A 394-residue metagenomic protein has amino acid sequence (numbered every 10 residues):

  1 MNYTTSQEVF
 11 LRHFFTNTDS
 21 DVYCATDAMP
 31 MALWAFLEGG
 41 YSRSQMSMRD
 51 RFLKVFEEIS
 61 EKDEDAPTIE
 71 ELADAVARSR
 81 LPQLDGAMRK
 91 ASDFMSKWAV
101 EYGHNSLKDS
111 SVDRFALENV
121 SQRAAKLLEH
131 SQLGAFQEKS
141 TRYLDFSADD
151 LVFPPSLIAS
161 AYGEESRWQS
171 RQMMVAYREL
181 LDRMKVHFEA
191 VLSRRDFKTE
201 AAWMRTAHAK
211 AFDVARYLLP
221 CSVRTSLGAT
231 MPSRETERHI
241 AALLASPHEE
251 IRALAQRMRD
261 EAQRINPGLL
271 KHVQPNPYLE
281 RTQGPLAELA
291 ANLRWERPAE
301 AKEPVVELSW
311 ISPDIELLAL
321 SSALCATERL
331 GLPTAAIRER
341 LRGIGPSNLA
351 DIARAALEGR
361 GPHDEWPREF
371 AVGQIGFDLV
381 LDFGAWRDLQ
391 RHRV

Functional and structural regions predicted by a protein language model:
M1-V394: A conserved ligand/cofactor-binding region detector
